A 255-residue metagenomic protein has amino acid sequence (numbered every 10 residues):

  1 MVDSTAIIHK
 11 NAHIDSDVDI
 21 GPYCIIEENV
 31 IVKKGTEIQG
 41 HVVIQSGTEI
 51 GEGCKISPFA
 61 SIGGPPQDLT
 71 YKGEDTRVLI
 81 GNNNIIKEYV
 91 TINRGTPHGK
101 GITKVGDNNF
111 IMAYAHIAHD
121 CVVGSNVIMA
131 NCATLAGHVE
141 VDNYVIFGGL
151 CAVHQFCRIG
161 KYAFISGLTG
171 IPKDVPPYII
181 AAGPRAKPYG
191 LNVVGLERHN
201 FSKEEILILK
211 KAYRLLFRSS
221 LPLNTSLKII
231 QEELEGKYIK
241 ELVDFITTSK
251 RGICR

Functional and structural regions predicted by a protein language model:
M1-A182, A186-K187: Structural signal for interior beta-strand "rungs" in well-ordered beta-sheet cores of soluble enzyme domains
M1-T5, K10-N11, S16-D17, G53 (+6 more regions): Terminal amphipathic alpha-helical/low-complexity segments used for targeting or macromolecular assembly
